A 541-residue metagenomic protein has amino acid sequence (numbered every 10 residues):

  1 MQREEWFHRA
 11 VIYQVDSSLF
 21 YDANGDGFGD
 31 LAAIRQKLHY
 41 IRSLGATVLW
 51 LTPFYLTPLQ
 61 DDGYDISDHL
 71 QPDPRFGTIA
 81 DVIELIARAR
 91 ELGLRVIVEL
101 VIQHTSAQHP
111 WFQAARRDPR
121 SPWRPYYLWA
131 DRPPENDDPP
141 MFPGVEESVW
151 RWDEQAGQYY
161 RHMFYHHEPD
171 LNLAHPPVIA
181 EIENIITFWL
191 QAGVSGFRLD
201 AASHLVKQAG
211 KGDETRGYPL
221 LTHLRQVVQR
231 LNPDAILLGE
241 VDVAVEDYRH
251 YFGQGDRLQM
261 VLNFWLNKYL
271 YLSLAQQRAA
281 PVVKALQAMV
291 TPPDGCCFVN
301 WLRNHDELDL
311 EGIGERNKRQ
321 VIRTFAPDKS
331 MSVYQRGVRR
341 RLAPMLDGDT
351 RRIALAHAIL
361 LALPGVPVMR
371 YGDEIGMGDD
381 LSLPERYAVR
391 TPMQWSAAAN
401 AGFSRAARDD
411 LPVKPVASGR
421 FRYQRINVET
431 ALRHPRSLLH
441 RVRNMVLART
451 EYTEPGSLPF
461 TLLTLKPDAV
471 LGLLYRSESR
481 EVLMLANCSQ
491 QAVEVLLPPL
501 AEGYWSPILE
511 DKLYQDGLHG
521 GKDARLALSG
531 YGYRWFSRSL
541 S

Functional and structural regions predicted by a protein language model:
M1-S541: Active-site and adjacent substrate-binding regions of carbohydrate-active enzymes
